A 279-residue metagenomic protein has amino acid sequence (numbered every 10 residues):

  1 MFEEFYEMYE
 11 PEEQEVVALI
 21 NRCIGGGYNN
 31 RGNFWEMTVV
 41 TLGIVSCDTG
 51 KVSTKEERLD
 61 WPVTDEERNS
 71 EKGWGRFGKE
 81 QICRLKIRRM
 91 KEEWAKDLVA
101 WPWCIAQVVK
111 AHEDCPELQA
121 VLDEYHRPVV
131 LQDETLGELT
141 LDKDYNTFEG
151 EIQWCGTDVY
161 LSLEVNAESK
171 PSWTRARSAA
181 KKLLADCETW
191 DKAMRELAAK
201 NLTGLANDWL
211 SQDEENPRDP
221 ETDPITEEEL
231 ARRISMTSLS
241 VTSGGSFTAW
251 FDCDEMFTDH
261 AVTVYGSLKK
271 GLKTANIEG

Functional and structural regions predicted by a protein language model:
M1-S46: Structural detector for short beta-strands of small beta-barrel domains
T41-N69: Short, structured beta-strand/loop micro-motifs enriched in basic residues and often containing a Trp
E66-L85: Short nucleic-acid-contacting surface segments enriched for D/E, G, S/T with interspersed K/R
K86-L122: OB-fold/S1-family single-stranded nucleic acid-binding modules
Q119-T140, T226-S246: Extended, Lys/Arg-enriched charged tracts that mediate electrostatic binding to polyanionic substrates
L122-A193: Contiguous hydrophobic, core-forming segments of folded domains
E164-T226, L230-R233: Long, charge-rich alpha-helical interaction segments
T226-G279: C-terminal structured interaction module
